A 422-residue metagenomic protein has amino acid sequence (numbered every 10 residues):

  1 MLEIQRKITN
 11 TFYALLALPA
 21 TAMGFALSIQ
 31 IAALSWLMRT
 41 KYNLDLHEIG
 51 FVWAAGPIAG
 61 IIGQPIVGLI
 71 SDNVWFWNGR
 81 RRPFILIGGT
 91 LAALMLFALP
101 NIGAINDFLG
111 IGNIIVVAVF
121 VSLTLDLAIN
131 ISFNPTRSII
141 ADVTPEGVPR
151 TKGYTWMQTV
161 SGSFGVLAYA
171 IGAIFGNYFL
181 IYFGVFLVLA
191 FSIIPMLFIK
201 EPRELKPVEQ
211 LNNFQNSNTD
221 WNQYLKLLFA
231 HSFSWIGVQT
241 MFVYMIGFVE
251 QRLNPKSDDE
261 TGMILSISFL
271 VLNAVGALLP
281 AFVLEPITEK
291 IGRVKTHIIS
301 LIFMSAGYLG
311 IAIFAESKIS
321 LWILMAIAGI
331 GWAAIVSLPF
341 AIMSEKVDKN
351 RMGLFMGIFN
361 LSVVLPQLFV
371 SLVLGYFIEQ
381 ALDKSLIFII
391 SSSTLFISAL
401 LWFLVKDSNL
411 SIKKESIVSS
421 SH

Functional and structural regions predicted by a protein language model:
L2-P57, K226, A230, S234-P255: Helix-loop boundary and gating motifs at the non-cytosolic
A59-G60, T151-A173, N360-S371: Glycine-rich segments within core transmembrane alpha-helices of 12-TM secondary carriers
G63-N78, L279-R293, I378: Helix-to-loop junctions at the C-terminal end of transmembrane segments in multipass secondary transporters
R80-R82, A173-V188, Y376-F396: A membrane-interface helix-boundary motif in multi-pass transporters
L86-I111, F303-E316: C-terminal ends and interior cores of transmembrane alpha-helices in multi-pass membrane transporters/permeases
A98-A104, L189-K200, F369, S391-S420: Multi-pass alpha-helical transporter architecture, strongest for 12-TM Major Facilitator/SLC carriers used
I131-T144, A334-D348: Intracellular juxtamembrane helix-capping segments at the cytosolic ends of symmetry-related transmembrane helices
K295-L338: C-terminal transmembrane helical hairpin of 12-TM major facilitator-type secondary transporters
